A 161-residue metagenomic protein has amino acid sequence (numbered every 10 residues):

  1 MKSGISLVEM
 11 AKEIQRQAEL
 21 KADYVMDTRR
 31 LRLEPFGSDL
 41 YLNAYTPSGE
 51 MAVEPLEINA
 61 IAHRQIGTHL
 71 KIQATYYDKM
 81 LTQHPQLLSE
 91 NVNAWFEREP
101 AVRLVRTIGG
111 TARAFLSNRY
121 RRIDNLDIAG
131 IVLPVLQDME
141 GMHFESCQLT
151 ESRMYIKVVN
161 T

Functional and structural regions predicted by a protein language model:
M1-I131, M139-E140: Feature for intrinsically disordered/low-complexity regulatory segments and propeptides
Y120-T161: Intrinsic disorder/low-complexity polar-acidic segments
